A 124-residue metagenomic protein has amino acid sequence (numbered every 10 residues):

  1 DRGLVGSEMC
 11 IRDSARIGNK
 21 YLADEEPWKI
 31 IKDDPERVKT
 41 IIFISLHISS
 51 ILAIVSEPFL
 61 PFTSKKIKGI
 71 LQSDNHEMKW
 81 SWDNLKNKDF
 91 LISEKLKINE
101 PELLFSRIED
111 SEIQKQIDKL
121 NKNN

Functional and structural regions predicted by a protein language model:
D1-C10: Single conserved hydrophobic/aromatic residue that forms the stacking wall/gate of nucleotide- or nucleobase-binding
R12-N124: Basic, alpha-helical terminal appendages of large translation-related enzymes
